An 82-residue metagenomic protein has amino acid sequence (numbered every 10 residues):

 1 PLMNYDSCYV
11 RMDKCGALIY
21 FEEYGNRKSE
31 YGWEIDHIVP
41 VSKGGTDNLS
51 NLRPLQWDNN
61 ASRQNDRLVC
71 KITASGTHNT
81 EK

Functional and structural regions predicted by a protein language model:
P1-W33, Q56: Short cysteine-rich loop/turn motifs with clustered Cys
N4-Y5, G45-N48: Short, flexible, mixed-charge glycine/proline-rich loop motifs that serve as phosphate/nucleic-acid-contacting
D13, S29, V41-S42, T73: Generic detector of intrinsically disordered, low-complexity, polar/charged segments
G16, G44-G45: Detector for glycine-centered tight turns/loop "hinges" at secondary-structure junctions
F21, L49-S50: Basic, gly/Ser/Thr/Pro-rich low-complexity segments located predominantly at protein N termini
Y31-K43, R53-Q56: Histidine-centered catalytic micro-motifs used for acid/base chemistry in nuclease and nucleotide-processing active
T46, L52-T80: Short Cys/His-centered divalent metal-binding micro-motifs
